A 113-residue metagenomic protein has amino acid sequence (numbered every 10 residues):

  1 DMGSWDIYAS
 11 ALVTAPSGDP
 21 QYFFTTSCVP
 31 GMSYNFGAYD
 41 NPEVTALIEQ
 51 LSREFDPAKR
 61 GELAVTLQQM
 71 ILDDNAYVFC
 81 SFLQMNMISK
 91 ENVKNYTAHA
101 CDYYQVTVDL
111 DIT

Functional and structural regions predicted by a protein language model:
D1-C28, L63-A64: Periplasmic binding protein-like
D1-G3, F23-R53, F82-T113: Short, solvent-exposed loop/beta-turn-alpha elements that line the ligand-binding surface or hinge of extracytoplasmic
S4, D19, E43-Q50, K59-T66 (+1 more regions): Extracytoplasmic/secreted proteins, especially bacterial periplasmic and envelope-associated proteins
Y8-A11, F55-K90: Bilobed periplasmic-binding protein-like "clamshell/Venus-flytrap" ligand-binding domains
